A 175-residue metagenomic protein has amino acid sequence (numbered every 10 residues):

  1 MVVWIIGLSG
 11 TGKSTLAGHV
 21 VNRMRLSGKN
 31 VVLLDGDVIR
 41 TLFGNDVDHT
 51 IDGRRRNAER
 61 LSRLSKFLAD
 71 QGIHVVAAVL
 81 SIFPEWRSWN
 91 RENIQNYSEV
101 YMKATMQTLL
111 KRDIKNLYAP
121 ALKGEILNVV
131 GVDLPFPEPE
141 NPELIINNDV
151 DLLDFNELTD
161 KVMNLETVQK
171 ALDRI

Functional and structural regions predicted by a protein language model:
V2: Walker A (P-loop) ATP-phosphate-binding motif of ABC ATPase nucleotide-binding domains
I5: Hydrophobic anchor at the beta1->P-loop junction of P-loop NTPases
S9: The conserved Walker
K13: Conserved lysine of the Walker
A17-R63: Conserved substrate/cofactor phosphate-moiety recognition/catalytic segment in nucleotide-dependent phosphotransferases
L33, Y97-Y101, E143-I145: Conserved beta-strand scaffold positions in the cores of enzyme catalytic domains, especially in NTP/NDP-utilizing
L42-F43, V47-D48, G53, S65-L122 (+1 more regions): ATP-dependent NMP and nucleoside kinases share a basic, alpha-helical "lid"
K103, K111-L158, V168-I175: Small-molecule kinase domains that catalyze NTP-dependent phosphoryl transfer to phosphate-bearing small molecules
